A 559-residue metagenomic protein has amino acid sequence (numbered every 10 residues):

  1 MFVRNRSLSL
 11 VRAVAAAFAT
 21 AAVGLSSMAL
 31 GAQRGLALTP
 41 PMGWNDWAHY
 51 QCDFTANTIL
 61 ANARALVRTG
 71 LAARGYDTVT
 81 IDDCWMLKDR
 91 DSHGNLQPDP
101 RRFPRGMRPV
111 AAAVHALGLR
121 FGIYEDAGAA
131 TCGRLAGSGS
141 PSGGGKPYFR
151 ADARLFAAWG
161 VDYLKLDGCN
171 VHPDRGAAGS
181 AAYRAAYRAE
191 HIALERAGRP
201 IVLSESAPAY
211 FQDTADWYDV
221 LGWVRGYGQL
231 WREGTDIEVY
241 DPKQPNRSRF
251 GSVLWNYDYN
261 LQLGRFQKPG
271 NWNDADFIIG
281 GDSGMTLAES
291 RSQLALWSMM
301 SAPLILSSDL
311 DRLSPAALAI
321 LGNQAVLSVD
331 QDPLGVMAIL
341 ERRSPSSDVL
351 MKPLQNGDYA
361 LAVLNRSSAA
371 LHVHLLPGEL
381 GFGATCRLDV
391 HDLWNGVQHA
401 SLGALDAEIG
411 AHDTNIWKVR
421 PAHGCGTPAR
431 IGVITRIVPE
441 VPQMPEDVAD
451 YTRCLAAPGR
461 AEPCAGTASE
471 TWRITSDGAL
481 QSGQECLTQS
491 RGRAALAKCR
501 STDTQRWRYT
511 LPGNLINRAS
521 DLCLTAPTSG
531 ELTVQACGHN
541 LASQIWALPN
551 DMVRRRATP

Functional and structural regions predicted by a protein language model:
V14-S26: Bacterial N-terminal signal peptides
L30-A56, L60, A65, Y210: N-terminal module-boundary/linker segments of secreted carbohydrate-active enzymes
P40-D46, G75-D82, R120-E125, D162-D167 (+6 more regions): Structural recognition of the beta-strand scaffold that forms the well-ordered cores of secreted hydrolase catalytic
N62, L66-G179: Aromatic-lined carbohydrate-binding/catalytic grooves of carbohydrate-active enzymes
Y148-A151, V202-D309: Glycan-recognition surfaces
W297-M300, I305-S307, R343-F382: Carbohydrate-binding surface patches
G403-T427: C-terminal beta-strand-rich structural cap/linker in extracellular carbohydrate-active enzymes
H423-P559: Lectin-like carbohydrate-binding module/patch detector with strong preference for beta-trefoil
